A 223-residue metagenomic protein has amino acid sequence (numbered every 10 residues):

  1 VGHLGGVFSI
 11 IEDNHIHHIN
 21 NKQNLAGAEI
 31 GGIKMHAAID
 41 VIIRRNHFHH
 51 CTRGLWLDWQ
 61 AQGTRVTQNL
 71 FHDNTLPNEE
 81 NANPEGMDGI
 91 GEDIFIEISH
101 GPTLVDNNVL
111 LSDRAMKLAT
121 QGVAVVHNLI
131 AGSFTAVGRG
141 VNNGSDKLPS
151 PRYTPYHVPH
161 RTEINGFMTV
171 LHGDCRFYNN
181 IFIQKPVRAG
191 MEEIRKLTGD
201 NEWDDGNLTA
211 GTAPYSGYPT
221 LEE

Functional and structural regions predicted by a protein language model:
V1-E223: Glycine- and acidic/polar-rich repeat regions and solenoidal domains
